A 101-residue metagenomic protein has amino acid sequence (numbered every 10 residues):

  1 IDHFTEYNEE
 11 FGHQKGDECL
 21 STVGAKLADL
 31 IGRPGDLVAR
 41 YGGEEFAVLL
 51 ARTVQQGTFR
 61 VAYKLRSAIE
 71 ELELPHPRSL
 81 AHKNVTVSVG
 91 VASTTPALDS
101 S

Functional and structural regions predicted by a protein language model:
I1, E10, K26-L37, E71-L80 (+1 more regions): Nucleotide second-messenger and two-component phosphorelay signaling modules
I1, R52, V89: Residues immediately flanking
D2-D29, A39-G43, A47-V48, Q55-Y63: Conserved long alpha-helical elements within nucleotide-processing catalytic cores of c-di-GMP signaling and class III
R40, T58, I69-V87: Catalytic core regions of nucleotide second-messenger enzymes
F46, V87-V91: A structural signal for short, well-ordered beta-strand segments
A51, Q55, F59-R66, L80 (+1 more regions): Catalytic-core segments of nucleotide cyclases and related cyclic-nucleotide turnover enzymes
